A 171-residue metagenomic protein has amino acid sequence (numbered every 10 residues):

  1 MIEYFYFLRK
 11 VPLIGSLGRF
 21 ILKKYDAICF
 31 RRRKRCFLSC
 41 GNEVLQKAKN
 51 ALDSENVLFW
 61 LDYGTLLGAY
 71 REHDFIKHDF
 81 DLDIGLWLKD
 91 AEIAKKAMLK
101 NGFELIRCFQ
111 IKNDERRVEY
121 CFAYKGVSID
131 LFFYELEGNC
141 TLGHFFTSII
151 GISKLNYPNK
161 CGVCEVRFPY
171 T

Functional and structural regions predicted by a protein language model:
I2-D62: Helical scaffold of the NTase/Pol beta-like nucleotidyltransferase catalytic core
F30-K49, D53, N101-T171: Conserved catalytic core of two-metal-ion nucleotidyltransferases
K49-L82: Active-site nucleotide-donor binding segment shared across nucleotidyl transfer reactions
L67, E92, E137: Surface-exposed, flexible loop/turn segments at secondary-structure boundaries
D79, D83-L86, I106: Hydrophobic/aromatic-rich structural module bridging two neighboring secondary-structure elements via a short loop
W87-A91: Helix N-cap motif at beta-to-alpha junctions
A94-G102: Short amphipathic alpha-helices in soluble, non-transmembrane regions that often serve as interface/regulatory elements
